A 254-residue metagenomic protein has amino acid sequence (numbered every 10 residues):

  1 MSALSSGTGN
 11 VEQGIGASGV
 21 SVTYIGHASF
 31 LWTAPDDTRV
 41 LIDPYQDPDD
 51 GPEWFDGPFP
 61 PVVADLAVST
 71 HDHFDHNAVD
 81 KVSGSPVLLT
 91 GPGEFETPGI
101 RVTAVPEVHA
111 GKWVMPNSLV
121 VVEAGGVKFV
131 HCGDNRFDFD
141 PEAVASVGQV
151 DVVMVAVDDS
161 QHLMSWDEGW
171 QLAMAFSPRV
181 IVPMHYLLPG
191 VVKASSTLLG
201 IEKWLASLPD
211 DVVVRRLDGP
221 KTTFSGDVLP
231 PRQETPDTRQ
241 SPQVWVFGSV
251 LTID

Functional and structural regions predicted by a protein language model:
M1-D36, D227-P230, V246-D254: Zn-dependent metallo-beta-lactamase
A3-A17, N77-G126, P209-R232, D237-Q240: Metallo-beta-lactamase
S5-G14, I25, S29-L66, H76-V87 (+3 more regions): Pre-active-site segment of Zn-dependent metallo-hydrolases
S21-Y24, R39-D43, I100-V108, L119-V121 (+2 more regions): Active-site-proximal beta-strand elements of phosphoester/diester hydrolases
Y24, M164, S196: Soluble or luminal CAZymes and related metallo-dependent hydrolases
L41-Y45, V63-V79, V105, V130-G133 (+3 more regions): Active-site neighborhood of phospho(di)ester-bond hydrolases with catalytic His/Asp-centered motifs
H109-F176, L187-P189, K193: Active-site-proximal loop/helix segments of hydrolase catalytic cores
V114, F176, V180-D254: Binuclear metal-ion centers of metallo-dependent hydrolases, dominated by the metallo-beta-lactamase
